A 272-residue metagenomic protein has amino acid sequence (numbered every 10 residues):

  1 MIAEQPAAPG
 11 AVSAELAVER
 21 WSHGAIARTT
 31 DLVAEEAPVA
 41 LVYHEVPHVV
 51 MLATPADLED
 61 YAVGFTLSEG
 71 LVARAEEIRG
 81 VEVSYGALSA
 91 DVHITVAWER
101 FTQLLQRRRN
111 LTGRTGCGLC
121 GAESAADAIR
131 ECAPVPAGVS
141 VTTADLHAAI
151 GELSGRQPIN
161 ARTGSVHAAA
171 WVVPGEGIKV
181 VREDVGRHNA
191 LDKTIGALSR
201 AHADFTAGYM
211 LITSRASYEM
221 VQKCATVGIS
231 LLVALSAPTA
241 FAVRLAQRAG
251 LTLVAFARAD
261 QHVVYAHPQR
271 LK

Functional and structural regions predicted by a protein language model:
M1-A169, P174, I178-V181, V185: Intrinsically disordered, low-complexity regions enriched in acidic/Ser/Thr/Pro/Gln residues
Q5, Q103-Q106, Q157, Q222 (+3 more regions): Residue-identity detector for glutamine
V33, V42, D145, I178 (+4 more regions): Hydrophobic/basic alpha-helical segments enriched in Actinobacteria
A75-G80, G86-S89, D127-P134, T206 (+3 more regions): Low-complexity, flexible helical/coil segments
R187-H267: Feature captures the catalytic cores and cofactor-binding loops of soluble hydro-lyases/lyases that act on carboxylate
